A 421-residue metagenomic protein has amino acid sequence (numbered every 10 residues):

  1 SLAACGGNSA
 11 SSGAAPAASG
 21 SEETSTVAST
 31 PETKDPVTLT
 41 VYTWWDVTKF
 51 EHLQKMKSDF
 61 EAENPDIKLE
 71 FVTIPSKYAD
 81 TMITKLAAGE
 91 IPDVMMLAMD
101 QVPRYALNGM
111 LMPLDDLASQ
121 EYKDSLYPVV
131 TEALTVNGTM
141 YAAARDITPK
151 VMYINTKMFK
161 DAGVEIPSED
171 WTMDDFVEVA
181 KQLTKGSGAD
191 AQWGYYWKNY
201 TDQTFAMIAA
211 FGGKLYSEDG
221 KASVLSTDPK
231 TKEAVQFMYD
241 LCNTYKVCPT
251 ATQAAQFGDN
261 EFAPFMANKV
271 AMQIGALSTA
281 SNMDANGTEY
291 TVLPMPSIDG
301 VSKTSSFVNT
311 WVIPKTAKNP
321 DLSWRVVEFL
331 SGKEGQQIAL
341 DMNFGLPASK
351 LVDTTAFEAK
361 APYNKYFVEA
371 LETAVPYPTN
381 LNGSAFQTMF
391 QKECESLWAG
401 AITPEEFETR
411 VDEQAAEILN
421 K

Functional and structural regions predicted by a protein language model:
S29, Y141-R145, K150, K160 (+4 more regions): Extracytoplasmic/periplasmic solute-binding protein
S58, A62-E63, K68, A162 (+5 more regions): Extracytoplasmic/periplasmic substrate-recognition and gating elements
D59-L126, T135, K160-G163, F262-M266 (+4 more regions): Extracytoplasmic "Venus flytrap"/periplasmic binding protein-like
T84-K85, P92-D93, Y122-M158, A191-W197 (+3 more regions): A structural signal for short loop-to-beta-strand junctions that line the ligand-binding cleft of periplasmic/secreted
M99-V151, D174, E289-L293, T355-E369: Hinge/lid segment of periplasmic solute-binding proteins
E132-A133, Y290, L340-K392, S396: Long, aromatic- and glycine/proline-rich binding clefts that accommodate carbohydrate-like moieties
K160-D161, I166, D240-K246, E369-K421: Conserved C-terminal helix/tail region of periplasmic/extracytoplasmic solute-binding proteins
A180, A222-T252: Glycine-centered hinge/linker elements that transmit conformational signals in sensory and ligand-binding systems
